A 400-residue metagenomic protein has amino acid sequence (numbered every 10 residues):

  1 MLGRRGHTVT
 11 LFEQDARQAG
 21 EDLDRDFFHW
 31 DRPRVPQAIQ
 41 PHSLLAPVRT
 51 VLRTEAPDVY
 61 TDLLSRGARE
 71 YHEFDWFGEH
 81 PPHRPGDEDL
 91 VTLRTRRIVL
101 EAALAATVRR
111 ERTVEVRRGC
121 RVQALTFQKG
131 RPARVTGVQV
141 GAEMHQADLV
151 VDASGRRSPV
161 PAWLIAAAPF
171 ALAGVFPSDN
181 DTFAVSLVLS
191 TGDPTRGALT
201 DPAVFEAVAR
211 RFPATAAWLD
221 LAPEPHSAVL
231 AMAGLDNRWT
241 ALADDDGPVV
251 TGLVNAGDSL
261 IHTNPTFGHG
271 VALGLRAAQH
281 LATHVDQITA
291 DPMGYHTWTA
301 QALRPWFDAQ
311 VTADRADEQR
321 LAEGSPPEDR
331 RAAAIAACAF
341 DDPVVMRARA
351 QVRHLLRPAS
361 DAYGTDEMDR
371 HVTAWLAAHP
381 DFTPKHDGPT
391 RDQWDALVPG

Functional and structural regions predicted by a protein language model:
L2: Aromatic pocket-lining residues of Rossmann-like dinucleotide-binding sites
R5-H7, A19-F77: N-terminal FAD cofactor-binding segment of flavoenzymes
H7-E13, Y295: Short beta-strand "acidic-cap" motif of Rossmann-like dinucleotide-binding folds
Q40-L44, D87-A106, P159: Short beta-strand to alpha-helix junction loop
E79-R97, V135, V188-G192: Helix-loop-beta segment of a Rossmann-like dinucleotide-binding subdomain
R110-R211: Predominantly flavin-linked oxidoreductase catalytic cores and closely associated redox partners
T195-W306: FAD/FMN-dependent oxidoreductases across multiple families
A282-G400: C-terminal helical "tail/cap" subdomain of flavin- and related membrane-associated enzymes
